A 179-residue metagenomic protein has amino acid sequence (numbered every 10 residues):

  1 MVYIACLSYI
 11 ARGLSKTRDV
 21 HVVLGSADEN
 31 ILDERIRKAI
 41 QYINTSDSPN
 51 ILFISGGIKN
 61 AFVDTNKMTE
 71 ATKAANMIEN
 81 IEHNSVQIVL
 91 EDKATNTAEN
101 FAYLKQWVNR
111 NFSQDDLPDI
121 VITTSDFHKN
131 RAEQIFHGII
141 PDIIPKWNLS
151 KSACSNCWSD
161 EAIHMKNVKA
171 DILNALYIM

Functional and structural regions predicted by a protein language model:
I4-D171: A structural signal for short, hydrophobic/glycine-enriched beta-strand patches
A170-M179: Long, compositionally biased charged/polar accessory segments in the mid-to-C-terminal portions of proteins
